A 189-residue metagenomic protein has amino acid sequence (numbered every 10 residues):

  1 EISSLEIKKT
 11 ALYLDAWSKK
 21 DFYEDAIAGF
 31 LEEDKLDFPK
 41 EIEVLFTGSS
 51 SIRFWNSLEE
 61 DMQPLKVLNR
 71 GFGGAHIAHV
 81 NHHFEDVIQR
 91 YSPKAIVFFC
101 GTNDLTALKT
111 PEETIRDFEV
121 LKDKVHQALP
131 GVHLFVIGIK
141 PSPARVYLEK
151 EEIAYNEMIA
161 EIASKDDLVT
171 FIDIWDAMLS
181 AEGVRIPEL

Functional and structural regions predicted by a protein language model:
E1-V44, N56, E60-D61: N-terminal secretory targeting modules
G29, E33, H83-R90, V120-K124: A generic secondary-structure signal
D37-K40, D61-M62, Q89-R90, A128 (+1 more regions): Extracellular/periplasmic catalytic domains that process cell-envelope and extracellular macromolecules
L45-T47, L68: Conserved beta-strand elements of the Class I
I52-L68, I77-I115, F135, I139-P143: Oxyanion-hole/transition-state-stabilizing segment in secreted/luminal serine hydrolases and related acyltransferases
P111-L121, E151-N156: Charged helix-capping and loop-helix junction motifs
L129-H133: A short helix->loop->beta-strand "cap" motif at the edges of active sites that frequently abuts
S142-L189: Catalytic His-Asp segment of secreted/periplasmic serine-dependent ester chemistry enzymes
